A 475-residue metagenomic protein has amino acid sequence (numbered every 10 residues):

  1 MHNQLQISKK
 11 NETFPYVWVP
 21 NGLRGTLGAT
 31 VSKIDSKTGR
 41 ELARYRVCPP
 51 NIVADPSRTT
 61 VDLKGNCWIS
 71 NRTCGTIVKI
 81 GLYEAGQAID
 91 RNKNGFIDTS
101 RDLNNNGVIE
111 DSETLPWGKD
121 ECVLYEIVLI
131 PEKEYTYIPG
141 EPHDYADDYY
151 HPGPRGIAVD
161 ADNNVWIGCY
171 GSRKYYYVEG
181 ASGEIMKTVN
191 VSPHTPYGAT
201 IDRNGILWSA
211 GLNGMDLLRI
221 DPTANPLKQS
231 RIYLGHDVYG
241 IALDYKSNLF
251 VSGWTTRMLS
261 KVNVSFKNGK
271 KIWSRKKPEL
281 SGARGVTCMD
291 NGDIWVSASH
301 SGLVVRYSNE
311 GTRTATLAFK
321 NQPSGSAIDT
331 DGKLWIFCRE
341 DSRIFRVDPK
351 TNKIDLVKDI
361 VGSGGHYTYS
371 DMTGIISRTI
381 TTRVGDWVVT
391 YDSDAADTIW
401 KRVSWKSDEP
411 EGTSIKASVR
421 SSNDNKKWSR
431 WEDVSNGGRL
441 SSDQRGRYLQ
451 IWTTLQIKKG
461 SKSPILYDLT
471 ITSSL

Functional and structural regions predicted by a protein language model:
M1-I7, P50-D62, T73, L115-I157 (+6 more regions): Signature of short aromatic-glycine-proline-rich micro-motifs recurring in repeat-based ectodomains
K10-T13, V61-K64, V159-D162, I201-N204 (+4 more regions): Residue-level detector of Asp-centered blade-edge/turn motifs that repeat once per structural unit in beta-propeller
Y16-P20, N66-S70, N164-G168, I206-A210 (+4 more regions): Conserved beta-propeller blade signature
G22-R24, K64, R72-C74, L82 (+7 more regions): Short loop/turn segments immediately following the C-termini of beta-strands
S36-G39, G81-E84, E179-G183, I220-P226 (+3 more regions): Short loop/turn segments that connect beta-strands within beta-propeller blades
R40-P49, Y125-D147, E184-N190, P226-Y233 (+3 more regions): A short beta-strand motif characteristic of beta-propeller blades
Q87-L129, Y137: Acidic, glycine-anchored loop motifs typical of Ca2+
R346, V357-L475: Beta-strand-rich ligand- or partner-binding modules with a strong bias toward extracellular/periplasmic carbohydrate
